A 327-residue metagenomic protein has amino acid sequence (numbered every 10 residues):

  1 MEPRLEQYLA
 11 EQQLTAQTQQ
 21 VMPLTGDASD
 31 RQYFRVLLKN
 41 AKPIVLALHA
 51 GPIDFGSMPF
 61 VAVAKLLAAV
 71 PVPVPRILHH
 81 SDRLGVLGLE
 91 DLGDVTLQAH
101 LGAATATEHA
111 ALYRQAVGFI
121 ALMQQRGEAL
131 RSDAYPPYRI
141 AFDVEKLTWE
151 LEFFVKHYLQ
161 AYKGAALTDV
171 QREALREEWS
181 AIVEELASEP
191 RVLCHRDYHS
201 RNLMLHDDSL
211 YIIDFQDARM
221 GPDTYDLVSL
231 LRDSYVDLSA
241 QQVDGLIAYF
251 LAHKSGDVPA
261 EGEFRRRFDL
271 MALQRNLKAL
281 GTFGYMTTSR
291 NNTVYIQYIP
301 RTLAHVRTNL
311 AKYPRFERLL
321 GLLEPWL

Functional and structural regions predicted by a protein language model:
M1-P23, R31, T293, Y298-L327: Regulatory N- and C-terminal appendages and interdomain linkers associated with kinase/kinase-like NTP transferase
L5, A10-T15, E128-I140, E145 (+2 more regions): An alpha-helical support segment within catalytic cores of ATP-dependent transferases
T25, F34-W149, F153: ATP-binding pocket architecture of kinase catalytic cores
D30-L37, L46, S180-L227, S234-D237: Active-site acidic catalytic loop and adjacent metal/ATP-binding pocket of ATP-dependent phosphoryl transfer enzymes
G56, T105-H109, T168-Q171, R266 (+2 more regions): Residue-level recognition of alpha-helical structural elements
F60, H109-A116, L147, R172-L175 (+3 more regions): Hydrophobic packing residues in well-ordered alpha-helices of helical domains and bundles
K146, P190, H195, R219-M220 (+1 more regions): Secondary-structure capping and boundary motifs in well-ordered enzyme cores
F153-Y162, D223-V258, L270-R290, T302-N309: Active-site activation/catalytic loop segments of kinase-like enzymes and analogous catalytic loops in related
